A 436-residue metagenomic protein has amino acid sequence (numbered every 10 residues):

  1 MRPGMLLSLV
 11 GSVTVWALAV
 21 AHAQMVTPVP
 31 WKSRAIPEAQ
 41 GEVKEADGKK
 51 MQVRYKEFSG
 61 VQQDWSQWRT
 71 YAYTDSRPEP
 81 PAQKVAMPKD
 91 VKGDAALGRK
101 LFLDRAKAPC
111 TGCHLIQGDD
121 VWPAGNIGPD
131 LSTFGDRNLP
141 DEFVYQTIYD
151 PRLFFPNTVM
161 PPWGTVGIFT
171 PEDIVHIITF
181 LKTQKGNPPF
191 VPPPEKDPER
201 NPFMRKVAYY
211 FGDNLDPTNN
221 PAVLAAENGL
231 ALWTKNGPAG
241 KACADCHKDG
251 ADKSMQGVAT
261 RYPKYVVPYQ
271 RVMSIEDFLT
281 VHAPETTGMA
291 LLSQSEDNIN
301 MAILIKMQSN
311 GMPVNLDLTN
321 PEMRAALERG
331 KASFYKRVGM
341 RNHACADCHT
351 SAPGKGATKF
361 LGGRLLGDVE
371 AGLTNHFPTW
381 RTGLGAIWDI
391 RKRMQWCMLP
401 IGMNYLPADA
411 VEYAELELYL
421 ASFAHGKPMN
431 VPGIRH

Functional and structural regions predicted by a protein language model:
G4-S8, W16-A95, T147, I178-A226 (+5 more regions): Post-cleavage N-terminal segment of exported redox proteins
F102, W163, I177-F180, W233 (+3 more regions): Conserved hydrophobic/aromatic "anchor" residues that stabilize well-ordered secondary structure elements
D104-K107, I116, D150-F154, F180 (+1 more regions): Glycine-rich, acidic and aromatic/proline-enriched surface loops and short helix-turn segments that act as binding
K107, G240, N342: Residues immediately within or flanking Cys/His clusters that coordinate Zn2+ in small zinc-binding modules
T111-Y149, V159-T165, R205, Y210 (+4 more regions): Gly/Gly-Pro-rich "capping" loops immediately C-terminal to redox-active cysteine motifs in periplasmic/lumenal
H114-Q117, L181-K185, W233, H247 (+4 more regions): Protein kinase-like catalytic domain
L230, N236, K306-T358: Surface-exposed interaction/gating patches
A231, A332-Y335, A344, P353-L366 (+3 more regions): Long compositionally biased, domain-poor regions of proteins
